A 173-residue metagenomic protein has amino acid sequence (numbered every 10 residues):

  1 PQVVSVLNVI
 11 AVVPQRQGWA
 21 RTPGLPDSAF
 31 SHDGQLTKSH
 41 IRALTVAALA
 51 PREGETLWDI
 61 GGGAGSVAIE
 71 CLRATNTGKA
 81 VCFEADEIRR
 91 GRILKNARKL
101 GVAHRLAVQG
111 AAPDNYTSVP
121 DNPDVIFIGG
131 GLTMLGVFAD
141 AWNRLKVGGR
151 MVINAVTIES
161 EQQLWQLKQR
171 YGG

Functional and structural regions predicted by a protein language model:
P1-E53, W58, R92-L100: Class I SAM-dependent transferase core
E55, G78, G149: Glycine-centered, small-residue-biased loops immediately flanking beta-strands in adenine/cofactor-binding cores
A64-N76: Conserved SAM-binding loop of SAM-dependent methyltransferases across substrates and taxa, primarily the Class I
T75, V102, L145-V147: Helix-to-beta-strand junctions that scaffold the AdoMet/dcAdoMet cofactor pocket in Class I SAM-dependent enzymes
T77-F83: Short beta-strand element of Class I
F83-V125: S-adenosyl-L-methionine
A107-V152: Active-site segment flanking the S-adenosylmethionine/decSAM binding pocket in AdoMet-dependent transferases
F138-G173: C-terminal substrate-binding/active-site "lid" region of AdoMet-derived donor-dependent transferases
